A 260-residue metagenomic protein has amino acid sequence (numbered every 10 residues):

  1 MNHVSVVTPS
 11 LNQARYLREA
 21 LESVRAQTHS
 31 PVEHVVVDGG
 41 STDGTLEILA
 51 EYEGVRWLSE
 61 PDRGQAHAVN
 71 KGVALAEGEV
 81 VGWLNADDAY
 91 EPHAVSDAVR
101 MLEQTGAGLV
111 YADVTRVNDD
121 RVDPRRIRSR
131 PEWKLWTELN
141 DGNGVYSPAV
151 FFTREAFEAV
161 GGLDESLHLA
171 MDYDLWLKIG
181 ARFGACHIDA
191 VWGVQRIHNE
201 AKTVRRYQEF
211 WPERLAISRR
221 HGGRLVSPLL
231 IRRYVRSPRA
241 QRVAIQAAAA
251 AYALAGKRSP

Functional and structural regions predicted by a protein language model:
M1-Y207: Nucleotide-sugar donor-binding/catalytic module of glycosyltransferases that assemble extracellular/cell-envelope
A156, L167, Y173-D174, A181-P260: C-terminal subregions of glycosyltransferases and related glycan-biosynthesis enzymes
